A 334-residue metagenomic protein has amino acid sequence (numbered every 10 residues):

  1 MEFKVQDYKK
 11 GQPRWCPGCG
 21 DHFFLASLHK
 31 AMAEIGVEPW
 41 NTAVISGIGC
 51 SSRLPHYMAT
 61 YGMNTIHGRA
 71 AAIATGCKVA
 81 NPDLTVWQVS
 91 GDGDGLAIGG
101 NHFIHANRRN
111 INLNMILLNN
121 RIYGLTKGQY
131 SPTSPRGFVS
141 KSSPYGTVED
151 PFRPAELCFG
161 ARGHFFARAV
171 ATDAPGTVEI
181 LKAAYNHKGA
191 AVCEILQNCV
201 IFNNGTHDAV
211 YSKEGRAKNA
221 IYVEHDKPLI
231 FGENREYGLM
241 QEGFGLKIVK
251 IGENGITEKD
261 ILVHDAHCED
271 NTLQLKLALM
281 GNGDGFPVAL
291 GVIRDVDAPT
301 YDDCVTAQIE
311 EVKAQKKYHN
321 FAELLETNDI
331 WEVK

Functional and structural regions predicted by a protein language model:
M1, K10-G11, I201-K334: Flexible, low-complexity linker and terminal segments
E2-I66: Active-site diphosphate/adenylate-binding microenvironment
F3, S131-A184: Conserved thiamine diphosphate
G11, E38-T42, A80-V86, R108-N114 (+4 more regions): Short coil/turn connectors at secondary-structure junctions
I45-G47, V89-S90, N114-N119, E194-L196 (+1 more regions): Short beta-strand segments
I48-C50, N120-I122, D173, L196-I201 (+1 more regions): Glycine-rich beta-alpha junction loops
C50-G124: Thiamine diphosphate
F165-N219: ATP/pyrophosphate-binding catalytic subdomain of soluble kinases
